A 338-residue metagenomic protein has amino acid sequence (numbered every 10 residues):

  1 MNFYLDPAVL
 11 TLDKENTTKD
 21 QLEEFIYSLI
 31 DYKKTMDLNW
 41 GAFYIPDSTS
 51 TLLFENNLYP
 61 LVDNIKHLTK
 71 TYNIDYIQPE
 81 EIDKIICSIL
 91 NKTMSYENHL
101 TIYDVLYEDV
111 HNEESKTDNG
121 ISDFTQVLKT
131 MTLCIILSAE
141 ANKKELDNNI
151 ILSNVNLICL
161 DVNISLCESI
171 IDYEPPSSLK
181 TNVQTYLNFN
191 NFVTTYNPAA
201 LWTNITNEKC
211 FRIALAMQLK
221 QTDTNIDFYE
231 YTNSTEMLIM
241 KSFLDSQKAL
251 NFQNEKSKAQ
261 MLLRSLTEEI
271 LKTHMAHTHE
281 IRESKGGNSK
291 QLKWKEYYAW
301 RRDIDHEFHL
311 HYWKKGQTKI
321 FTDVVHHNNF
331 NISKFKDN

Functional and structural regions predicted by a protein language model:
M1-I213: Preference for solvent-exposed, low-hydrophobicity sequence contexts
M1-I30, D83, E255-H309, T318 (+1 more regions): Functional cores of ribonucleases/endoribonucleases
G41, G120, G286-G287, G316: Residue-identity detector for glycine
F189-D303: Long, positively charged binding patches that form subdomain-scale interaction surfaces for polyanionic ligands
K315-F321: Short, compact, well-ordered microdomains
V324-F330: Short beta-strand-loop-alpha-helix junction that forms the active-site gateway of nucleic-acid-processing nucleases
